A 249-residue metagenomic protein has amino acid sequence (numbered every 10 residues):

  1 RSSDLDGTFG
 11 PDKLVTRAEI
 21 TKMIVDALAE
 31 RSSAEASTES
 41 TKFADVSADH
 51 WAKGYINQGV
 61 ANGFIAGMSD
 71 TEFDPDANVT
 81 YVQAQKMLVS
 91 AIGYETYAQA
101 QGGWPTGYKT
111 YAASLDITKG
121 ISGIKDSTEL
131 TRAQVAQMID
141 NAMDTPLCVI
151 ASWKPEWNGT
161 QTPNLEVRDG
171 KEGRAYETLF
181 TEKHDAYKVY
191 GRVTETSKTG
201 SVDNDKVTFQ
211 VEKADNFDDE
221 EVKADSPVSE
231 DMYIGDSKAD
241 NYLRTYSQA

Functional and structural regions predicted by a protein language model:
S3-T21, V25-K53, N62-V82, L88-E129 (+5 more regions): Feature responds to low-complexity, polar/acidic, surface-exposed segments characteristic of secreted/exported proteins
A133, M138: Surface-exposed binding/hinge segments that line and control ligand-binding clefts or catalytic entry sites
G191, Q248-A249: OB-fold and OB-like beta-barrel modules that bind single-stranded nucleic acids
G200-Q210: Short aromatic-glycine-enriched beta-strand elements
A239-S247: N-terminal post-signal-peptidase region of extra-cytosolic proteins
